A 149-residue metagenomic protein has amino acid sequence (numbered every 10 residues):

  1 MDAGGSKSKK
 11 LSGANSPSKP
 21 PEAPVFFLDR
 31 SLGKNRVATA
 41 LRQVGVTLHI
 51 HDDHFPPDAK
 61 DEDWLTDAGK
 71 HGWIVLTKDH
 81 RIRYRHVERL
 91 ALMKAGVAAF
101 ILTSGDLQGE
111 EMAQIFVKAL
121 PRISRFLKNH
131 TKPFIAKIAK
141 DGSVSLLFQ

Functional and structural regions predicted by a protein language model:
M1-N35, T39-Q43, L102-Q149: Non-catalytic interface/targeting segments
L11-N15, D61-D63, V87: A generic local structural motif
E22-H71: N-terminal first-folded block
L48, V75, A98-A99: Hydrophobic beta-strand scaffold residues
H51-D58, H80-R81, T103-L107: Short, acidic/turn-prone active-site loops that include or flank metal/cofactor- and phosphate-binding residues
D61, G69-E88: Acidic, metal-binding active-site segment of PIN/NYN-like and related structure-specific nucleases
G69, A95-V97, L120: Short alpha-helix boundary/capping motifs
I82-F116: Mid-chain, well-packed structural core segment of small domains
